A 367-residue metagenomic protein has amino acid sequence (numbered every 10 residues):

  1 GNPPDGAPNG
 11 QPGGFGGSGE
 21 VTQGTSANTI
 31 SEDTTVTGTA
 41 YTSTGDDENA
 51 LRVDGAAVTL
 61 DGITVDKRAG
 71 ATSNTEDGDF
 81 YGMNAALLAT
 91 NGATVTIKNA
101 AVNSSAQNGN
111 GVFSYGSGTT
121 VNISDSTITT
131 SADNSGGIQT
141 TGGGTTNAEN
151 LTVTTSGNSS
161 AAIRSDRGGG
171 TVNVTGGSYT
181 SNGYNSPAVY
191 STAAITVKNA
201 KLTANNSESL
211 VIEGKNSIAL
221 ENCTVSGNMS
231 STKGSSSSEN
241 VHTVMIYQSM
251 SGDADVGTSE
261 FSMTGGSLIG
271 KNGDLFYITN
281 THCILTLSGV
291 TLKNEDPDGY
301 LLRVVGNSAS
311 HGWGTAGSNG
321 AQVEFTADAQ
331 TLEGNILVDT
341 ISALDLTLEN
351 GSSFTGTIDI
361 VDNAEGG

Functional and structural regions predicted by a protein language model:
G1-Q23, M250-G252, G312-W313, G366: Disordered, low-complexity segments in secreted/periplasmic proteins that are enriched in proline
G17-G19, E32-D47, V58-G82, A93-N108 (+10 more regions): Beta-strand-rich solenoid/repeat architectures in extracellular/passenger domains of polysaccharide-targeting enzymes
G17-I30, A321: Extended, small-residue-rich solenoid/repeat segments and analogous flexible loops that form exposed scaffolds
S31-D33, V53-V58, A89-T94, I341-L344 (+2 more regions): Beta-strand repeat architectures
G70-T72, S238, A309-G312, E365: Surface-exposed intrinsically disordered loops and tails
T75-G78, D253, W313-T315: Short consensus segments that form the blades of beta-propeller domains, in both extracellular/periplasmic
N294-D296, G312-G367: Extracellular beta-solenoid/beta-roll
